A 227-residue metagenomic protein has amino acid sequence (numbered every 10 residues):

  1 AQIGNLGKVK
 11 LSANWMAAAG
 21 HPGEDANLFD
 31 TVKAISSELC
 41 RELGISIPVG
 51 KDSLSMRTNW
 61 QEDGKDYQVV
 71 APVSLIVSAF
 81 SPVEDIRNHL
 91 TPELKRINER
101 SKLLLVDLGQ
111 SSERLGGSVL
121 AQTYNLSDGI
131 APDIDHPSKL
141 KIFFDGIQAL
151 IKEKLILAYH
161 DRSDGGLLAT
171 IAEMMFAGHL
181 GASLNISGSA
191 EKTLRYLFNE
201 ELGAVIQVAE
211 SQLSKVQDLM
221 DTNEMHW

Functional and structural regions predicted by a protein language model:
A1, N5-M16, E24, L28 (+6 more regions): Mobile "lid/hinge" segments at catalytic clefts and subdomain interfaces of large enzymes
E24-L28, V32-I35, L39-P48, D52-I76 (+3 more regions): Glycine-/charge-enriched secondary-structure boundary and capping motifs
D135-I142: C-terminal transmembrane module of polytopic alpha-helical membrane proteins
